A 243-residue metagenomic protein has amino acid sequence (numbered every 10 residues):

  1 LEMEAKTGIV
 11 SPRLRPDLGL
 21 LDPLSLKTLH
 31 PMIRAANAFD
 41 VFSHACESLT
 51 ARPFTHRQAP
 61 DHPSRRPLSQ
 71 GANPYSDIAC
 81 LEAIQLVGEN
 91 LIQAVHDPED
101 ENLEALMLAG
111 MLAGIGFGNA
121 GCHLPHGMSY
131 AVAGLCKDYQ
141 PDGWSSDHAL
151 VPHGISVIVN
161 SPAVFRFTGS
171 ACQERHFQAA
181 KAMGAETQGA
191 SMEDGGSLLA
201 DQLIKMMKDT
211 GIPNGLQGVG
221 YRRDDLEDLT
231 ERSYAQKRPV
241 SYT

Functional and structural regions predicted by a protein language model:
L1-L68, A171, R175-Q178: A glycine/threonine-rich phosphate-anchoring loop and its flanking beta-alpha core in nucleotide/phosphate-binding
T28, Q140-D142, G215: Short small-residue beta-strand/loop micro-motif enriched in glycine and branched aliphatics
H30-I33, G71, Y75-I78, S241: A short N-terminal beta->alpha junction/helix N-cap motif
F42-C46, L106-G114, S161, L203 (+2 more regions): Short alpha-helical scaffolding segments that buttress acidic/His motifs in well-ordered protein cores
F54-G196: Active-site segments that bind and position negatively charged phosphate/pyrophosphate groups
H176-Y242: C-terminal charged capping/lid subdomain of soluble metabolic enzymes
